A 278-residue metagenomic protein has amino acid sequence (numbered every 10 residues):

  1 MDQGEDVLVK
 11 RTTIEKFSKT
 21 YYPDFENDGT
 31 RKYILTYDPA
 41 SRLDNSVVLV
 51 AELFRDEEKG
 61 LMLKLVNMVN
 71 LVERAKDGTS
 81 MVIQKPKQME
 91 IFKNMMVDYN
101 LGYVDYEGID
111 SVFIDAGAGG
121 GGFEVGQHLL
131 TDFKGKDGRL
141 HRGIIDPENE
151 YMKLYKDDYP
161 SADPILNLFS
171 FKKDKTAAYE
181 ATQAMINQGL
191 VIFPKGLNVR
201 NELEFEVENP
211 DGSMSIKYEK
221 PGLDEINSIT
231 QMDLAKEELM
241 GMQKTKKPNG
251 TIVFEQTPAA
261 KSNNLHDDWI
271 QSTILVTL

Functional and structural regions predicted by a protein language model:
M1-K153, T176, E180, N201-L278: RNase H-like, metal-dependent nuclease domains and their acidic two-metal-ion catalytic environment used
I144-E204: Short alpha-helix plus adjacent loop in nuclease-associated cores
